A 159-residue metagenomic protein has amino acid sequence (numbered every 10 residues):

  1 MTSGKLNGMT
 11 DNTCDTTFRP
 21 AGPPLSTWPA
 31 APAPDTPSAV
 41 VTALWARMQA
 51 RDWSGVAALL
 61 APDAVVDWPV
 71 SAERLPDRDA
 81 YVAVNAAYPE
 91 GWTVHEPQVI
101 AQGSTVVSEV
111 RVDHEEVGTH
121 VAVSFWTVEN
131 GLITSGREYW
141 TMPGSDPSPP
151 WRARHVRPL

Functional and structural regions predicted by a protein language model:
M1-L159: C-terminal and inter-domain tail/linker signature
